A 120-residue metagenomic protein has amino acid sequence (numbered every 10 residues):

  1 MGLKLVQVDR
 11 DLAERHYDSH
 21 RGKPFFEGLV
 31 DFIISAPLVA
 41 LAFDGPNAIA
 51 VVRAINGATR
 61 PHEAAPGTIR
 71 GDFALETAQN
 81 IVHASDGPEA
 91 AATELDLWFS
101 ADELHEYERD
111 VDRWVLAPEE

Functional and structural regions predicted by a protein language model:
M1-E120: Non-catalytic terminal and connector segments of soluble metabolic enzymes
